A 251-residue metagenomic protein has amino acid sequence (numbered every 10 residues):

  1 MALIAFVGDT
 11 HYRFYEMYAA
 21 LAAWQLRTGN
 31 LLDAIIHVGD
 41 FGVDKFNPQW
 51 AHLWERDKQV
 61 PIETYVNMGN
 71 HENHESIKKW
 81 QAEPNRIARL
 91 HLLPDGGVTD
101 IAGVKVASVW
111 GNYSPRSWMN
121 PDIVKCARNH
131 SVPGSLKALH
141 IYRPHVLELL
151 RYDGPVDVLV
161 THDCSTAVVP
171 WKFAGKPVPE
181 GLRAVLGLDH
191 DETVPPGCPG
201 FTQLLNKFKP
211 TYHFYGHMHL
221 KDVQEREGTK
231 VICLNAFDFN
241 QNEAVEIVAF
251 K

Functional and structural regions predicted by a protein language model:
M1-A5: Extreme N-terminal starter segment of soluble prokaryotic enzymes
F6-D9, A34-D40, T64-H71, L93-P94 (+5 more regions): Active-site neighborhood of phospho(di)ester-bond hydrolases with catalytic His/Asp-centered motifs
V7, Y12-I101: Core catalytic region of metal-dependent phosphoesterases/phosphodiesterases, especially metallo-beta-lactamase-like
R13-F14, D44-K45, H74-S76, T99-A102 (+4 more regions): Short catalytic/ligand-binding loop motif for oxyanion handling, primarily in non-cytosolic enzymes, centered on
L21-T28, V146-D153, I247-V248: Short amphipathic alpha-helix with an adjacent loop that forms part of the alpha/beta core around
K58-P61, R89, Y152-V156, Q203-T211: A structural motif corresponding to the C-terminal end of an alpha-helix and its immediate exit/capping segment
T99-A102, Q203-F208, H219-K251: Binuclear metal-dependent phosphoesterase catalytic core
V104-V194: Active-site-proximal loop/helix segment associated with metal-binding centers of metalloenzymes
